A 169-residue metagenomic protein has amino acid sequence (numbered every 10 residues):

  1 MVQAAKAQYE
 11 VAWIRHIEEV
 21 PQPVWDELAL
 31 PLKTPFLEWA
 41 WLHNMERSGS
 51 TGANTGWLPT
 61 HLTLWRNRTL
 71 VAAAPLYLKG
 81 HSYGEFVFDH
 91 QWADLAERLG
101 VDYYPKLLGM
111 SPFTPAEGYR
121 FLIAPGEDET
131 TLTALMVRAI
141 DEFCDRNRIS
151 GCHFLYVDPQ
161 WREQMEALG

Functional and structural regions predicted by a protein language model:
M1-G169: N-acyltransferase acceptor-side catalytic subdomain
